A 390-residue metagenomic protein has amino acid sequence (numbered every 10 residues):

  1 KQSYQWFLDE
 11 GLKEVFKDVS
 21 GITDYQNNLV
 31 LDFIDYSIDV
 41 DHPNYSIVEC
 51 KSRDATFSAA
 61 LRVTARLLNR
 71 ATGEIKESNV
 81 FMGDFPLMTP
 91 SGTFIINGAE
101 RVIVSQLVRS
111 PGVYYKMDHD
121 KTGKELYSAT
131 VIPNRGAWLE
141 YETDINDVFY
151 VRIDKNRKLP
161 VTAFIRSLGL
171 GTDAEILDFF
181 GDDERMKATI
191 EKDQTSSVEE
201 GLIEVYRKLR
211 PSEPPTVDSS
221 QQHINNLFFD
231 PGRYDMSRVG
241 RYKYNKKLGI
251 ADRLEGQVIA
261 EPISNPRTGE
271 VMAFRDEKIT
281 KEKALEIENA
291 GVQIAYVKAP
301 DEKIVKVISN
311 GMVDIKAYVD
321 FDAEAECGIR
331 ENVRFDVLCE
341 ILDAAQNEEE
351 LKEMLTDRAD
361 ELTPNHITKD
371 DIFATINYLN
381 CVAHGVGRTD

Functional and structural regions predicted by a protein language model:
K1-D390: N-terminal non-catalytic structural scaffold regions of very large proteins
